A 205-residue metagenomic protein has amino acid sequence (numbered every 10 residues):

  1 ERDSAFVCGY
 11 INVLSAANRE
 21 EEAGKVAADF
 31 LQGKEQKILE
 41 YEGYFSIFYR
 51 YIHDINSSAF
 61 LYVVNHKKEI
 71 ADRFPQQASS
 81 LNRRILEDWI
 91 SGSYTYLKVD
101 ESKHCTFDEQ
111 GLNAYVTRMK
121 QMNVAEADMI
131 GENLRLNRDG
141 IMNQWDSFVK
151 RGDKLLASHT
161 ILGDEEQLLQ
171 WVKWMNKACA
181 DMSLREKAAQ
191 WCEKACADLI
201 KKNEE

Functional and structural regions predicted by a protein language model:
R2-E205: Oxidative protein folding and maturation machinery
